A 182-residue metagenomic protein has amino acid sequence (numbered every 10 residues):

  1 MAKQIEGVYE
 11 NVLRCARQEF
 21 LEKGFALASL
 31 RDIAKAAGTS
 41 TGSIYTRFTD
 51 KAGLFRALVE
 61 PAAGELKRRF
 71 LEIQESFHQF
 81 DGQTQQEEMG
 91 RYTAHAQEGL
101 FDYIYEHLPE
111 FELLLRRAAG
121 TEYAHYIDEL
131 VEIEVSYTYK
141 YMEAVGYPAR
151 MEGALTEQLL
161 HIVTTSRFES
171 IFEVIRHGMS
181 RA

Functional and structural regions predicted by a protein language model:
M1-I5: N-terminal intrinsically disordered/low-complexity leader segments
N11, C15, E19-G53, A57: Helix-turn-helix
R17, L114-V131, A182: C-terminal/domain-terminus segments
R56-E65: Alpha-helical DNA-contacting segments of helix-turn-helix folds
A57, L71-Y103: Hydrophobic alpha-helical connector segments
H95, G99-E106, T121-Y147, Q158-T165: Amphipathic alpha-helical packing segments from all-alpha helical-bundle domains
L113, Y141-A182: Hydrophobic/aromatic-rich alpha-helical bundle segments in the mid-to-C-terminal region
